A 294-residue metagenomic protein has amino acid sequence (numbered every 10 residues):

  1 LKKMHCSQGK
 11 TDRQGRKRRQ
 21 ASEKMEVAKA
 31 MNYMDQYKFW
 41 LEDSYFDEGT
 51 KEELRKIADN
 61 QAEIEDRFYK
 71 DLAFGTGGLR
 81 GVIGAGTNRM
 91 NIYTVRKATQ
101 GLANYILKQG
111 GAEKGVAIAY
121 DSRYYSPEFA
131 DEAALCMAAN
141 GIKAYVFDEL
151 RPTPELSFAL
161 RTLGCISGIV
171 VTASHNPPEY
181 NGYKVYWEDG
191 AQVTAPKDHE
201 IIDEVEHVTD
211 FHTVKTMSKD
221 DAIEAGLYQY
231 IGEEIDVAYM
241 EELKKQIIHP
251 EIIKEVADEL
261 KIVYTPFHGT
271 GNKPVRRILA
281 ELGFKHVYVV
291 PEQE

Functional and structural regions predicted by a protein language model:
R13-R16, Q20-A21: Short polybasic linear motifs
N32-A133, A225-E259, T270: An N-terminal, well-structured beta->alpha segment
F39-D43, G111-E188: Ferredoxin-reductase
E63-F68, L72, N181-E294: Gly/Ser/Thr-enriched, mixed-charge loops and adjacent short helices that form phosphate/oxyanion-binding elements
T76, Y120-S122, A173, P291-E294: Short, small-residue-rich loop/turn micro-motifs
L107-G111, C136-Y145, L163-S167, F211 (+2 more regions): Secondary-structure transition/capping motifs at alpha-helix termini and the adjoining loop/turn into the next element
